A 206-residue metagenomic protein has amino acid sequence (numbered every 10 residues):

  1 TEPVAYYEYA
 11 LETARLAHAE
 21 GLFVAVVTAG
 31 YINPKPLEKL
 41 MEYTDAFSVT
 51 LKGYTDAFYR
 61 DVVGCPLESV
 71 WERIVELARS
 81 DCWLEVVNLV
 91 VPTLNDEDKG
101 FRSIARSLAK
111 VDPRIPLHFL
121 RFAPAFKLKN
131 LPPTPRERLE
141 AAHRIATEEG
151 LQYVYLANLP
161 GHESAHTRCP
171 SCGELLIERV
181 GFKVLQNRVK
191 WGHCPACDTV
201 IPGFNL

Functional and structural regions predicted by a protein language model:
T1-E137: Conserved AdoMet/S-adenosylmethionine-binding subsite of the radical SAM
T93-L206: Auxiliary Fe-S-binding modules of radical SAM enzymes
